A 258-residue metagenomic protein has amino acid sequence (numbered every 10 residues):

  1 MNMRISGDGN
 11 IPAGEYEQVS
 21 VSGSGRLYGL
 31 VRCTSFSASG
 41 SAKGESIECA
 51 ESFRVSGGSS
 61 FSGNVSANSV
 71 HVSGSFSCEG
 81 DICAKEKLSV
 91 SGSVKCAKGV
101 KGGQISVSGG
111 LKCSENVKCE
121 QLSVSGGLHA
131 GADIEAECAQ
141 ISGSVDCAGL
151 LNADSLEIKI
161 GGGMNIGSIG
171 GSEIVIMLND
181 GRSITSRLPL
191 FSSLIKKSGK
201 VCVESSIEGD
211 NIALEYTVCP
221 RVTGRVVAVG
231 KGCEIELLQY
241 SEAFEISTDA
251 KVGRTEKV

Functional and structural regions predicted by a protein language model:
M1-V258: Extended beta-solenoid/beta-helix repeat architectures
